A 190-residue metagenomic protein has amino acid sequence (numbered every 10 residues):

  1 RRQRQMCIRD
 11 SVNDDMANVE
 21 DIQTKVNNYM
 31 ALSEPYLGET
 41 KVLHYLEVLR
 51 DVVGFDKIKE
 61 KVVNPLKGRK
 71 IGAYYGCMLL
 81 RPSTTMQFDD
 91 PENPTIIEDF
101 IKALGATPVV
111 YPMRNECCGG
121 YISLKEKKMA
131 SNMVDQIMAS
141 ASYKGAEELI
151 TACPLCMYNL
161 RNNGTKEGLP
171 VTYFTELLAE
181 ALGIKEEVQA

Functional and structural regions predicted by a protein language model:
R1-C7: Short, small-residue-biased leader/transition segments that mark boundaries at the very start of proteins
N13-M30, N93: A short alpha->loop->secondary-structure connector
V26-V52, K166-A190: Short, flexible loop segments at boundaries between secondary-structure elements
H44-E47, Y75-C77, P112: Short, structured patches in soluble enzyme cores that scaffold and shape functional sites
V53-I58, P82-D90, M113: A short secondary-structure junction signal
V63-D99: Hydrophobic, aromatic-enriched interface-forming segments
M78, G105-M129: Short connector loops at secondary-structure junctions
M129-G145: A short, acidic, amphipathic alpha-helical segment used as a generic capping/interface helix at domain edges
